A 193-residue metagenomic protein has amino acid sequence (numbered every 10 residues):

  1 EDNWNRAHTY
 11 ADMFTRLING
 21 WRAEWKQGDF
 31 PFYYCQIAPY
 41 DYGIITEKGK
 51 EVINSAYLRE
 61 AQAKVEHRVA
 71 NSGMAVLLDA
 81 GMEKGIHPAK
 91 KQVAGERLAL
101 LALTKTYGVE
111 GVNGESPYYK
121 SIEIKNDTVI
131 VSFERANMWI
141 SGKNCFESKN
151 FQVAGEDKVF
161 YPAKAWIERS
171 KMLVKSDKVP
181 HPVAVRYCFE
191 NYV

Functional and structural regions predicted by a protein language model:
E1-V193: Cell-envelope and extracellular/periplasmic
